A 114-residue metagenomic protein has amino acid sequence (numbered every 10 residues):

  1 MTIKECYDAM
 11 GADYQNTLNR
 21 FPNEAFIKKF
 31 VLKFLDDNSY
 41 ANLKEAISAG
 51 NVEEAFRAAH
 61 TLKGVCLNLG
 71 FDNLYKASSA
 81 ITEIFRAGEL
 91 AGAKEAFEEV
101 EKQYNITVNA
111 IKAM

Functional and structural regions predicted by a protein language model:
M1-R57, T61-M114: Two-component system phosphorelay core
